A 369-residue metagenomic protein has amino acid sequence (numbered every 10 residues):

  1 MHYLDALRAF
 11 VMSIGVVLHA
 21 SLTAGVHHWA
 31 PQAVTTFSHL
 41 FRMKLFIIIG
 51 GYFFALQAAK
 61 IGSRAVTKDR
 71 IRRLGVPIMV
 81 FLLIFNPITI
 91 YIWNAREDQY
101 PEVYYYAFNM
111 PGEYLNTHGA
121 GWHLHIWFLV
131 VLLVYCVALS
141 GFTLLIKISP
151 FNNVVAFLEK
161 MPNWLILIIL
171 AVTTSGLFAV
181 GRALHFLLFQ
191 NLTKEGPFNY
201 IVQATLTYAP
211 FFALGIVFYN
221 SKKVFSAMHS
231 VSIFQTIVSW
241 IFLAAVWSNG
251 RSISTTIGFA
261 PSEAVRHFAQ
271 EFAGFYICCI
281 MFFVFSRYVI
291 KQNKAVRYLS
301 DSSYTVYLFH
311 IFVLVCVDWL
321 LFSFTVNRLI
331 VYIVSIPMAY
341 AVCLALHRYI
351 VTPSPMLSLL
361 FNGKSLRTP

Functional and structural regions predicted by a protein language model:
M1-P369: Alpha-helical transmembrane segments and their immediate juxtamembrane cytosolic regions
